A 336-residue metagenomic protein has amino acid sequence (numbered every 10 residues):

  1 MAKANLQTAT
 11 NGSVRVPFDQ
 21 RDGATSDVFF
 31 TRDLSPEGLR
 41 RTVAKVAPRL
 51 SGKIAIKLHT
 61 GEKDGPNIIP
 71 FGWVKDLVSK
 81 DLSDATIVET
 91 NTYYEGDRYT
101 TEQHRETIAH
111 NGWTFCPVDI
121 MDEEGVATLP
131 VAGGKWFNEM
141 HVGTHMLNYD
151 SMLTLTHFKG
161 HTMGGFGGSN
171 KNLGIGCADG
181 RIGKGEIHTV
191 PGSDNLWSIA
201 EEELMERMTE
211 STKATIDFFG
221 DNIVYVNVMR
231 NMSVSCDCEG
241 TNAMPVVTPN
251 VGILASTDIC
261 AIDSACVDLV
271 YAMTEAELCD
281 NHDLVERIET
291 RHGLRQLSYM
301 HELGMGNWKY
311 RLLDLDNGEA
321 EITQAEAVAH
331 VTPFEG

Functional and structural regions predicted by a protein language model:
M1-G336: N-terminal and secondary-structure boundary signal
